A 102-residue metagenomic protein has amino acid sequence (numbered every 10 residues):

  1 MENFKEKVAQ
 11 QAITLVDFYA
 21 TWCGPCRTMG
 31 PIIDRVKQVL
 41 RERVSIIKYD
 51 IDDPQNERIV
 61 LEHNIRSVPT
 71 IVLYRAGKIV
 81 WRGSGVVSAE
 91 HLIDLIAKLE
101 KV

Functional and structural regions predicted by a protein language model:
M1-I13, E57: A short beta-strand-turn-helix
F4, F18-Y19, Y74: Conserved hydrophobic/aromatic "anchor" residues that stabilize well-ordered secondary structure elements
A12, Y19-W22, S67: Short pre-active-site segment immediately N-terminal to redox-active cysteine/selenocysteine motifs in thiol-based
F18, I33, K37, R41-N56: Thiol-based oxidoreductase modules, predominantly thioredoxin-like and allied folds used for disulfide exchange
F18-I32: Conserved redox-active cysteine motifs that mediate thiol-disulfide chemistry, especially di-cysteine Cys-X(1-2)-Cys
L61-R66: A short glycine-leucine-enriched loop at secondary-structure breakpoints that most characteristically corresponds
S67, V72-V102: Non-catalytic, surface beta->alpha helical segment in thiol-disulfide oxidoreductase systems
